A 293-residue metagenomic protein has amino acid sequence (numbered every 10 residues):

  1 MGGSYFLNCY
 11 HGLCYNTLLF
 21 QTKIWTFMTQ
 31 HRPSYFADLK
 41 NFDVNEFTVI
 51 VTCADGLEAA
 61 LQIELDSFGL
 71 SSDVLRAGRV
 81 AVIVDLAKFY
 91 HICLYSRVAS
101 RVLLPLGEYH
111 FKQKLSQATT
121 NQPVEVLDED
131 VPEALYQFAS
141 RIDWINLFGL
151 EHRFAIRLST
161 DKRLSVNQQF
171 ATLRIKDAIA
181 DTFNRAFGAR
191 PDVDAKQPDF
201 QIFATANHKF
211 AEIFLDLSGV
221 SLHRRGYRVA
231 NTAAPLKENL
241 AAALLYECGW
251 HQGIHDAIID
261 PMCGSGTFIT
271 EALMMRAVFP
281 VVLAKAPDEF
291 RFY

Functional and structural regions predicted by a protein language model:
Q30-P198: Non-catalytic nucleic-acid substrate-recognition regions in nucleic-acid-modifying enzymes
T52-L57, L61, I83-Y95, A206-Q252 (+1 more regions): S-adenosyl-L-methionine
L75, A206, E289-Y293: Generic beta-strand structural signal
L236-Y293: Conserved S-adenosyl-L-methionine
